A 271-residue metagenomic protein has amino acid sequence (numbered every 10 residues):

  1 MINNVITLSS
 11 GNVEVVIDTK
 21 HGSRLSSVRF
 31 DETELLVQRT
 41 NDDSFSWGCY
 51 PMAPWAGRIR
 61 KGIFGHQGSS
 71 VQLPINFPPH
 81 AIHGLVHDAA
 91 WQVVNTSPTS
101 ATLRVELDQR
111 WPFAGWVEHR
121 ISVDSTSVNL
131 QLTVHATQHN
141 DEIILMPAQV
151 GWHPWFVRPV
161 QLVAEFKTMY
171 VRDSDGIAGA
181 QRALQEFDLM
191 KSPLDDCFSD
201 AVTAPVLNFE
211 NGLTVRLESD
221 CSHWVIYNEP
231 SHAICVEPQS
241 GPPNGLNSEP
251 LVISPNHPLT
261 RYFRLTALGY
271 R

Functional and structural regions predicted by a protein language model:
M1-L35, T266-R271: Generic N-terminal segment detector
L8, T19, V105-F156: Acidic, contiguous internal or C-terminal segments within carbohydrate-active enzymes that form a structured patch used
V16-S70, I75-N76, I234: Acidic-aromatic substrate-binding/catalytic surfaces of carbohydrate-active enzymes
F64-Q72, L132, V252-G269: Short Pro-Gly-centered flexible turn/kink motifs
S69, I75-D124: Extended, loop-rich substrate-binding clefts of extracytoplasmic carbohydrate-active enzymes
V71, E142-Q149, P154-D220: Active-site/ligand-binding surface loops and adjacent short beta/alpha elements that line catalytic pockets across
E118-R120, S248-I253: Beta-strand-rich interaction surfaces with strong enrichment in secreted/lumenal proteins
F209-P243: Glycine-rich active-site loops that engage anionic ligands at enzyme catalytic sites
